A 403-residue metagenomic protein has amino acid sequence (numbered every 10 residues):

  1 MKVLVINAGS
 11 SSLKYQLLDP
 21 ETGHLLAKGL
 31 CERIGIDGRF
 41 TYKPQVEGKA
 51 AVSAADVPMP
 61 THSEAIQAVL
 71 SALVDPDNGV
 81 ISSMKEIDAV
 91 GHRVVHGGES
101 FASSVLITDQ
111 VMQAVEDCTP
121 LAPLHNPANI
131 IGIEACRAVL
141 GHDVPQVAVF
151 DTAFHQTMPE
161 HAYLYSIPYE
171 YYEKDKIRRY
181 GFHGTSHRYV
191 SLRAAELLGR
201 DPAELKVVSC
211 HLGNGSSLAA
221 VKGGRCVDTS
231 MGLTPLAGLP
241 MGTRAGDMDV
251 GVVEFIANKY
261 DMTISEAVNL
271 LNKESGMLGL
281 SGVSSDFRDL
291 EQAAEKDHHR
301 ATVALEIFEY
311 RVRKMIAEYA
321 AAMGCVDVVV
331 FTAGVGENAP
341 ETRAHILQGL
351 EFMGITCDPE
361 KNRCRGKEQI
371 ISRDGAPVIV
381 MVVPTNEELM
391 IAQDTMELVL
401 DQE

Functional and structural regions predicted by a protein language model:
A8-G9, H92-V95, L212, V330-N338: Glycine-rich beta-strand-to-loop/alpha-helix junction loops that act as flexible
S12-M59, G232: Short glycine-rich, Thr/Ser-proximal phosphate-binding strand/loop in the N-terminal lobe of ATP-dependent enzymes
A72-D88, A194-D201, I316-D327: Phosphate/pyrophosphate-binding loops at sites that engage ATP/ADP/AMP, CoA/4′-phosphopantetheine, polyphosphate
L73-H125, P145-V147, A153-A162: Short beta-strand-loop/turn "lid" adjacent to the catalytic site in phosphate-handling enzymes
F154-K259: Glycine-rich phosphate-binding loop of actin/hexokinase-like ATP-binding domains
K222, V227-T263, N269, A333-C364: Catalytic phosphate/nucleotide-handling subdomain of diverse soluble enzymes
N269, G276-L280, F287-A322: Adenine-nucleotide phosphate-binding core of ATP-dependent small-molecule kinases
T302, E306-V326, G336-E403: Internal helix-turn-beta structural module
